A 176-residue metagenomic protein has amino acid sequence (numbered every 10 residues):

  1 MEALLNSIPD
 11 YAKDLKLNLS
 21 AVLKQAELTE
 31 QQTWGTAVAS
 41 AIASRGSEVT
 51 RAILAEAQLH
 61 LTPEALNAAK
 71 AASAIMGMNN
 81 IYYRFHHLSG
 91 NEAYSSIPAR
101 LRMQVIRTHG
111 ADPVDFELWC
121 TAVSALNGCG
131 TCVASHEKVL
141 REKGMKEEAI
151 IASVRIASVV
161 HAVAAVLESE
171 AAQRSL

Functional and structural regions predicted by a protein language model:
M1-L176: Hydrophobic alpha-helical segments
